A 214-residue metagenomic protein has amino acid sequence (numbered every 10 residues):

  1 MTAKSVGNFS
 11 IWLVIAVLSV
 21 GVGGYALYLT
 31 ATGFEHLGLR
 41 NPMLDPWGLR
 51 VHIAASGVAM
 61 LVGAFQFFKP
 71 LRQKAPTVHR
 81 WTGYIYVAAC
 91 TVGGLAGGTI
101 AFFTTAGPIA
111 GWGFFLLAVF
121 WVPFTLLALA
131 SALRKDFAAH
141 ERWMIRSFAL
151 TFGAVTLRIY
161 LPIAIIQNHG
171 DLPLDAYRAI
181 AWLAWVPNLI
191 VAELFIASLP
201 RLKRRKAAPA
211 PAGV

Functional and structural regions predicted by a protein language model:
M1-V214: Alpha-helical membrane insertion/targeting regions
